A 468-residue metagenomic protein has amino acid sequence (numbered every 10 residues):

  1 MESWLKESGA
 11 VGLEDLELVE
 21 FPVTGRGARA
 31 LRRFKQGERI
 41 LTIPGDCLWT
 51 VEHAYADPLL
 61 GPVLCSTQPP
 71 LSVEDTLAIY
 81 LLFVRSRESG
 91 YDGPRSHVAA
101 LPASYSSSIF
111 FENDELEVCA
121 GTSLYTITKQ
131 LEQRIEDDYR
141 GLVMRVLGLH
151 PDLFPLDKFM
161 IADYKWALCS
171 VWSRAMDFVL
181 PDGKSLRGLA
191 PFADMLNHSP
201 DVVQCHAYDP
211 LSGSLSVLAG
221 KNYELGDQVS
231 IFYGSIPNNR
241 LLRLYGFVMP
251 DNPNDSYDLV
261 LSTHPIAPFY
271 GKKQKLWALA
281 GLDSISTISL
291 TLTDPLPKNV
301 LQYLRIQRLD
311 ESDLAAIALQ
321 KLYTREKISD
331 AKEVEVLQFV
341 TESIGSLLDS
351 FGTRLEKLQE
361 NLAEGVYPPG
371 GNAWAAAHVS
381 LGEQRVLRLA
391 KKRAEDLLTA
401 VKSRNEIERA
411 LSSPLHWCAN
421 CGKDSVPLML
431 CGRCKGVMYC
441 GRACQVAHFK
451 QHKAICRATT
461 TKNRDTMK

Functional and structural regions predicted by a protein language model:
M1-C47, E52-Y55, R85-S425, G432-R433 (+1 more regions): Long, positively charged leader/targeting segments at protein N-termini
Y55, L59-L64, P69, P368 (+2 more regions): Intrinsically disordered, low-complexity polar regions and short flexible loop motifs
G61-P62, P250-D251, T466-K468: Juxtamembrane/interface motifs at transmembrane-helix termini
G61-P70, L77-L81, L261-S262, I266-F269: E2/UBC-UEV (E2-variant) core
S72-A78, G93-S96: Residues forming well-ordered secondary-structure scaffolds
Y80-L82, V426-P427: Long alpha-helical scaffolds
S403-E408, R457-K468: C-terminal helix/juxtamembrane-tail motif
C434-R457: Cys/His-coordinated zinc-finger cores
